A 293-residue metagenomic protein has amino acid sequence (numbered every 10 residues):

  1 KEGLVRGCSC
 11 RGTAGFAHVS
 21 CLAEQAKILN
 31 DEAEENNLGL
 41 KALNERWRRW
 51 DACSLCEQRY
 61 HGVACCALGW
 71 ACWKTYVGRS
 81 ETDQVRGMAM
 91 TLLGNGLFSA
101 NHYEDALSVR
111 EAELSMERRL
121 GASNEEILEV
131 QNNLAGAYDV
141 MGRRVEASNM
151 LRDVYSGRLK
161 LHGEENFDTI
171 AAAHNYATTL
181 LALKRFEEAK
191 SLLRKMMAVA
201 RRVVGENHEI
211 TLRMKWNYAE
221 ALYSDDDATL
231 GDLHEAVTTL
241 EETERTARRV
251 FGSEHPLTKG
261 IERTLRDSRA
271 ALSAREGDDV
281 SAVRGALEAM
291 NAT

Functional and structural regions predicted by a protein language model:
K1-A14: Canonical RING-type zinc finger of E3 ubiquitin-protein ligases
A14, V19-T293: Intrinsic-disorder-linked linear interaction elements in eukaryotic regulatory proteins
